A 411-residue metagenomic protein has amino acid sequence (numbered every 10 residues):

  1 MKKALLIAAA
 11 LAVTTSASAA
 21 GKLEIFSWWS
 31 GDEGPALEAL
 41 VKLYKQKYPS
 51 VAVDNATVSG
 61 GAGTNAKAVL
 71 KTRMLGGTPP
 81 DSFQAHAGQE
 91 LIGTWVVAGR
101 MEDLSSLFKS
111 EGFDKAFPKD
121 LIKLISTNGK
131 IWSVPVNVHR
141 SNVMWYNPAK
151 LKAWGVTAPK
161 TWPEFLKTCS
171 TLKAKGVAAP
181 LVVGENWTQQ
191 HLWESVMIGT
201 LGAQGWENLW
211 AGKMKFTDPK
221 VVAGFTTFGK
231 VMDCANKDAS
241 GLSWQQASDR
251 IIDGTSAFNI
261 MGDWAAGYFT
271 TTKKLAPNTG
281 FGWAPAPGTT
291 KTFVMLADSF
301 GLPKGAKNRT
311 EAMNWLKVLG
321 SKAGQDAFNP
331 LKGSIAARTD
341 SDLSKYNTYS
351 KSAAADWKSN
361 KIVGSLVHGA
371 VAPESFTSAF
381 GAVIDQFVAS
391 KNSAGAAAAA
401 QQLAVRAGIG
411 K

Functional and structural regions predicted by a protein language model:
A4-L6, A19-A98, S110-K115, A158 (+2 more regions): Conserved N-terminal structural module of periplasmic/extracytoplasmic solute-binding proteins
W28, T94, T226-N308, N314: Extracytoplasmic/periplasmic substrate-binding proteins
D81, E111-P148, A179-P180, W283 (+2 more regions): A structural signal for short loop-to-beta-strand junctions that line the ligand-binding cleft of periplasmic/secreted
G88-S141, L166, N278-G280, T348: Hinge/lid segment of periplasmic solute-binding proteins
I92-V97, L121-T157, E185-L209, V294-G301 (+1 more regions): Periplasmic solute-binding protein
D103-F117, T157, P180, E185 (+4 more regions): Short, solvent-exposed loop/beta-turn-alpha elements that line the ligand-binding surface or hinge of extracytoplasmic
T171-L172, A211-S240: Glycine-centered hinge/linker elements that transmit conformational signals in sensory and ligand-binding systems
S334-A337, S352-A407: C-terminal capping/gating helix-and-loop segments adjacent to ligand/active sites or protein-protein/ligand interfaces
